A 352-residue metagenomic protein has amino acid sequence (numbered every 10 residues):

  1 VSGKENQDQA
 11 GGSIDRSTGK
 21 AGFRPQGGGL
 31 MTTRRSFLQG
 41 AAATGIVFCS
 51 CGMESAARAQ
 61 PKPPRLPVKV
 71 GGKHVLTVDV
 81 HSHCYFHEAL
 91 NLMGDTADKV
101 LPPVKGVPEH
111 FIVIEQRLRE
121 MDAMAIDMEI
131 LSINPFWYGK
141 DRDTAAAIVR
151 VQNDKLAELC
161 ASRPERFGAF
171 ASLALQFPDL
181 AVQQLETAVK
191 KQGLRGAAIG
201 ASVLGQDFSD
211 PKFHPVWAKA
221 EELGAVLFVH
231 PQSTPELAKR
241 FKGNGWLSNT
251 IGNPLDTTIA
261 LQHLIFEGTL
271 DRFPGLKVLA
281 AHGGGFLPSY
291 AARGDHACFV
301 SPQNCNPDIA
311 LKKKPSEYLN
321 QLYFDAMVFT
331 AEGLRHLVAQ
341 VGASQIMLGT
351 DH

Functional and structural regions predicted by a protein language model:
G3-E5, I14-D15, G19-H352: Helix-coil boundary/capping segments in enzymes
